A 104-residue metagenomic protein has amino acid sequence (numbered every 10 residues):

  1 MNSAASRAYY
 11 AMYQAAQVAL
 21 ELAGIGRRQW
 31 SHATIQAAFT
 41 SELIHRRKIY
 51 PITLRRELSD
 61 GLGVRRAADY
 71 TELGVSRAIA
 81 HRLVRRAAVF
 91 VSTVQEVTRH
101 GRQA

Functional and structural regions predicted by a protein language model:
M1-A104: Terminal alpha-helical segments
